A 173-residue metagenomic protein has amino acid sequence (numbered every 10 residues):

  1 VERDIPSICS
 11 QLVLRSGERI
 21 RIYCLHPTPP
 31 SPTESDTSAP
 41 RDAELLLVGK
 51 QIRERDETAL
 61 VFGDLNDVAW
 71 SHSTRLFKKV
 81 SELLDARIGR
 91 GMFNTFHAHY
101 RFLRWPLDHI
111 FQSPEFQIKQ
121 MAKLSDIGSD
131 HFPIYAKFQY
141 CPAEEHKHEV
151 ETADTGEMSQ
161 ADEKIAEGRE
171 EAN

Functional and structural regions predicted by a protein language model:
V1-A172: Soluble catalytic domains of enzymes that build or remodel membrane lipids, polysaccharides, and related
